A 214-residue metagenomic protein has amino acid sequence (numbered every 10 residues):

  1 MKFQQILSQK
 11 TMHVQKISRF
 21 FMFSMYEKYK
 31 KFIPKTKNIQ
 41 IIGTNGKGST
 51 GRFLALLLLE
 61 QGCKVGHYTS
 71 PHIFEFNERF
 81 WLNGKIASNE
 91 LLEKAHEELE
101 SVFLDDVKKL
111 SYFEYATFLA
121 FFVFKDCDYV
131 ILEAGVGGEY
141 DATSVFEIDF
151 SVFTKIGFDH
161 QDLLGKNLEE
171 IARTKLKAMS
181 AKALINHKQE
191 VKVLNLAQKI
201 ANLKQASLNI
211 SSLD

Functional and structural regions predicted by a protein language model:
M1-G43, T50-R52, L56-C63, Y68 (+1 more regions): Short functional linear segments
S8, L59, E100, Q198 (+1 more regions): Class I S-adenosyl-L-methionine
F23-E27, F32-K35, E60-F146, D162-L164 (+2 more regions): ATP-dependent carboxylate-amine ligase catalytic core
G43, F113, I185-K188: Glycine- and other small-residue-rich loops at beta-strand/loop junctions that grip anionic moieties
N45-K47, H72-I73: Short active-site-proximal "capping" loops at secondary-structure junctions
L54, A120, A197: Aromatic/hydrophobic pocket-lining residues that form π-stacking "cages" and hydrophobic walls in ligand
L57, V123, S144, K177 (+1 more regions): Hydrophobic/aromatic ligand-binding patch that stacks against planar heteroaromatic rings of cofactors or nucleotides
Y129, E133, I148-D214: Acidic, Mg2+-coordinating active-site environments of NTP-dependent enzymes
